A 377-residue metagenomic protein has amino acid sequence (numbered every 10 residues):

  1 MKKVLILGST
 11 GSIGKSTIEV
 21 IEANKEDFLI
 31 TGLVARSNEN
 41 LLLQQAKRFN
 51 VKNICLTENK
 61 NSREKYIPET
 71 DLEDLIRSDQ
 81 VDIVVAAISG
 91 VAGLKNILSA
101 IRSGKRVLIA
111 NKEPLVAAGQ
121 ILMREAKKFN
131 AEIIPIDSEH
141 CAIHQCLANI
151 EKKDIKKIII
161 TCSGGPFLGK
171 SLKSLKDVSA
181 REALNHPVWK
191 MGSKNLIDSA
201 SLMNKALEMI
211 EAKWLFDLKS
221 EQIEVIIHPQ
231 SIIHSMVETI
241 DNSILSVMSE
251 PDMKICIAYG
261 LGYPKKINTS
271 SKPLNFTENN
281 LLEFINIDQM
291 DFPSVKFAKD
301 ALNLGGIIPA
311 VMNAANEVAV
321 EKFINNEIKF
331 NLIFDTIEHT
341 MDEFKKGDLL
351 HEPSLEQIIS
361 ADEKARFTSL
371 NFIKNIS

Functional and structural regions predicted by a protein language model:
M1-S377: Catalytic, metal-anchored helix/loop core of enzyme active sites in primary metabolism
